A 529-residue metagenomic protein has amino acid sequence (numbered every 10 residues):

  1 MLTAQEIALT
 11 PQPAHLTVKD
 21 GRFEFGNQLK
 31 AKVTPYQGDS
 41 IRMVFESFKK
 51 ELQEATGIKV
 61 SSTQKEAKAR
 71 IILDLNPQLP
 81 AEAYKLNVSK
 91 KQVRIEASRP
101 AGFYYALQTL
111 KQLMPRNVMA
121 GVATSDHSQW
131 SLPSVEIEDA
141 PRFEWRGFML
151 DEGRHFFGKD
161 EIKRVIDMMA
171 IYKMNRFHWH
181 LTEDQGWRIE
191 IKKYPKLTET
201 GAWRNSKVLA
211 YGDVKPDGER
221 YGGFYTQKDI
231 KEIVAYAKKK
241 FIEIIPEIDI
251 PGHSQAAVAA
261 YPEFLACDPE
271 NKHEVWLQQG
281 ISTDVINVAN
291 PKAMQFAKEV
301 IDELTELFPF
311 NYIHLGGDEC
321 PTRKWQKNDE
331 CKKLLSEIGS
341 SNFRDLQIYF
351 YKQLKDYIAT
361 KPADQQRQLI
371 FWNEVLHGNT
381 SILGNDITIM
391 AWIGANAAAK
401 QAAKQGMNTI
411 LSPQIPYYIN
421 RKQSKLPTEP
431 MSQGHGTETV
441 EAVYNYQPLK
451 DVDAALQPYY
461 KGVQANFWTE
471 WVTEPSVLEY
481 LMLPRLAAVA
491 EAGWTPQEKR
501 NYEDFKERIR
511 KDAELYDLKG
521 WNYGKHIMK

Functional and structural regions predicted by a protein language model:
Q5-F143, V477, V489-I527: Contiguous, structured surface segment used for ligand recognition
A31, R99, F148, M169 (+5 more regions): Conserved, mostly hydrophobic/aromatic
D39-S40, F156-G158, D184-E190, P251-A257 (+6 more regions): Flexible loop/turn segments at secondary-structure boundaries
L79-E299, E303-Y312, Q464-T469: Feature activates predominantly on carbohydrate-active enzymes
A257-E263, C267, E274-I387, W392-Q401 (+1 more regions): Active-site neighborhood of glycoside hydrolase catalytic domains
Q368-E374, S381-I387, I393-K529: Flexible, acidic glycine-rich loops studded with aromatic residues
